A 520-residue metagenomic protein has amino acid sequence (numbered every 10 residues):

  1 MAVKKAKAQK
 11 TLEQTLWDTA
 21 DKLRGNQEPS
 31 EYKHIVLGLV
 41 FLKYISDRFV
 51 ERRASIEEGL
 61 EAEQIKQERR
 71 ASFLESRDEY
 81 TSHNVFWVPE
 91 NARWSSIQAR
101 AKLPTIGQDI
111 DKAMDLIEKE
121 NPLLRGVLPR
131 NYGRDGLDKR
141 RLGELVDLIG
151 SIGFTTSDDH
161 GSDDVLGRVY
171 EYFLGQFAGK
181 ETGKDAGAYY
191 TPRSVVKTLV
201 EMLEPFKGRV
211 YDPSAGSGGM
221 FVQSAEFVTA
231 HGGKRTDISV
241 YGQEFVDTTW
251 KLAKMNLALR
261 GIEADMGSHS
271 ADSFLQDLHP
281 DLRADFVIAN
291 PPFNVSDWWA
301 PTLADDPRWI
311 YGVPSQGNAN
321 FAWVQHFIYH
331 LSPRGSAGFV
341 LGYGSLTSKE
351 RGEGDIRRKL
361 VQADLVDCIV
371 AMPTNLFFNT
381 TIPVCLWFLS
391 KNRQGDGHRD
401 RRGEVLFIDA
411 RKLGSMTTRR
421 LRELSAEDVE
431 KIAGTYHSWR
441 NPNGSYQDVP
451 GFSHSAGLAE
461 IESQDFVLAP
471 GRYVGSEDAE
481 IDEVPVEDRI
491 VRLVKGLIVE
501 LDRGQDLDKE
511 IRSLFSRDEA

Functional and structural regions predicted by a protein language model:
M1-L203, D265-L278, A371-T374, N392 (+2 more regions): Non-catalytic, mostly N-terminal accessory regions of nucleic-acid modification and defense proteins
T15, K22, E31-Y44, L199 (+3 more regions): Conserved Class I SAM-dependent methyltransferase catalytic core
N26, W298-N318, Y343-E353, P373-N379 (+2 more regions): Short, contiguous acidic/charged loop-to-helix segments that flank catalytic cores in large enzymes
D135, D159, S214, S239-V246 (+8 more regions): Hydrophobic alpha-helical scaffolding
D185-A289, N294-W298, L303-I310, F321 (+3 more regions): Conserved S-adenosyl-L-methionine
R283-A284, N318-N320, R334-G342, V366-D367 (+5 more regions): Active-site lining segments that contact anionic ligands and/or coordinate catalytic metals
N294-S315, N320, R358-Q362, G395-R399 (+5 more regions): Accessory, often C-terminal, charged low-complexity segments
S296-A300, G338-F339, S348-R351, I369 (+3 more regions): Extended hydrophobic-aromatic, low-complexity segments
